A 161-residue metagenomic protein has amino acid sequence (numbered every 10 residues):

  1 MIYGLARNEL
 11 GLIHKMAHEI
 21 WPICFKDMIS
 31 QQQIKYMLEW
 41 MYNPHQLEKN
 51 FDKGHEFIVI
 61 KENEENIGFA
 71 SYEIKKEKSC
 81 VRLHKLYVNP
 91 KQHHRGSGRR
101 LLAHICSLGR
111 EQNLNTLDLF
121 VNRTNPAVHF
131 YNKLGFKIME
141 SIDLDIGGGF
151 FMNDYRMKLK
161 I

Functional and structural regions predicted by a protein language model:
I2, H94, L119-F120: Conserved SAM-binding loop
Y3-K91, L102-H104, L108, Q112 (+2 more regions): Acetyl-CoA-dependent GNAT
M28, R95-G96, F151: Non-catalytic, surface-exposed connector residues within folded enzymatic/regulatory domains
N89-R95, R123: Active-site acidic-Proline motif in GNAT/NAT acetyltransferases
R95, Q112-N115: Short coil/turn segments at alpha/beta junctions that flank glycine-rich nucleotide-binding fingerprints
R99: Residues forming the Rossmann-fold NAD(P)(H) cofactor-binding site
N115-V128, N132-K137, I142-I161: C-terminal "cap" of GNAT-fold acetyltransferases
